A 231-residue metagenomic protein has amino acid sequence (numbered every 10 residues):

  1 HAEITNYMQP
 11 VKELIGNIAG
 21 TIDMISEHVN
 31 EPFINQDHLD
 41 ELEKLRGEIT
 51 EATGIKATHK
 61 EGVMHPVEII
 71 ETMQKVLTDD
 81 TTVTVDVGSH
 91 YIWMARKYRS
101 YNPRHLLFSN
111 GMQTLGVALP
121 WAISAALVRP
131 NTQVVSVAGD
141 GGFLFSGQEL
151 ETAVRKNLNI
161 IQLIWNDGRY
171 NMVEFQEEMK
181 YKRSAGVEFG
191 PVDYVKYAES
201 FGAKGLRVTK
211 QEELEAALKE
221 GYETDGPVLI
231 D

Functional and structural regions predicted by a protein language model:
H1-E3: Short, polar loop motifs at secondary-structure junctions
T5-M8, E13-I25, I92-D231: Thiamine diphosphate
S26-V29, L77: Hydrophobic residues within well-ordered, non-membrane alpha-helices that form the packing/core of soluble catalytic
V29, F33, F108: Donor-binding and catalytic core of enzymes assembling or modifying cell-surface/extracellular glycoconjugates
V29, T53-A57, G205: Short amphipathic alpha-helical interaction patches enriched in hydrophobic/aromatic residues with interspersed Lys/Arg
P32-R46, L229: Flexible, glycine/charged-enriched surface loops at secondary-structure junctions
K44-P120, A125: Active-site diphosphate/adenylate-binding microenvironment
